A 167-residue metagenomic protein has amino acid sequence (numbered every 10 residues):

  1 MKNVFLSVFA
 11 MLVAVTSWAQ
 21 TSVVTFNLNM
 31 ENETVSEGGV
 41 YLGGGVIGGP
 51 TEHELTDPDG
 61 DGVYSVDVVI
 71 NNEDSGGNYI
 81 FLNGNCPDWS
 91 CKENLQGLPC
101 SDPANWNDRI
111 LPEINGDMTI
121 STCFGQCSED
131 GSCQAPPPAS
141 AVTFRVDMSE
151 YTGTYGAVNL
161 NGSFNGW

Functional and structural regions predicted by a protein language model:
M1-T25, A135-A139: Bacterial Sec-dependent N-terminal signal peptides
V8, W18, V23, C91 (+2 more regions): Compositionally biased regions
S22-M30, V142-D147: A short, amphipathic beta-strand motif
N32-D74, G84-P112, M148-W167: Aromatic-rich carbohydrate-binding modules that target alpha-glucans
S75-Y79: Exposed beta-strand face motif in extracellular beta-rich ectodomains
P112-T143: Compositionally biased low-complexity segments at domain edges in trafficked proteins and select soluble regulators
